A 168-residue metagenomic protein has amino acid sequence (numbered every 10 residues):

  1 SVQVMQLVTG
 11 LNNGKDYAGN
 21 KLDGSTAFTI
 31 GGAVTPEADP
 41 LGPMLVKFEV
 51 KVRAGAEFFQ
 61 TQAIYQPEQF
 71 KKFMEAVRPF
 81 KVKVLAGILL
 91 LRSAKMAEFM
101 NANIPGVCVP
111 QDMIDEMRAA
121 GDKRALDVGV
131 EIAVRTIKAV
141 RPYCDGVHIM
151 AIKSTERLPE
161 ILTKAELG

Functional and structural regions predicted by a protein language model:
V2-D23, A33, E37-A38, K81-I132 (+2 more regions): Active-site pocket-lining/capping segments in soluble small-molecule metabolic enzymes
V4-Q6, F70, T155-G168: C-terminal helical cap(s) of enzyme catalytic domains, especially alpha/beta-barrels
D16-Y17, E37-A54: Active-site glycine-rich loop that binds ribose-phosphate moieties when present
V34-A38, I64-Q69, L90-S93, A151-T155: Active-site-proximal loop/turn and secondary-structure-junction residues that shape catalytic pockets, frequently
K51, G55, A86, V147: Conserved, mostly hydrophobic/aromatic
V52, V140-R141: Non-catalytic positions within long, well-ordered alpha-helices that form the structural scaffold/packing of enzyme
E57-Q66, D127, H148-A151: Catalytic beta/alpha-barrel core
